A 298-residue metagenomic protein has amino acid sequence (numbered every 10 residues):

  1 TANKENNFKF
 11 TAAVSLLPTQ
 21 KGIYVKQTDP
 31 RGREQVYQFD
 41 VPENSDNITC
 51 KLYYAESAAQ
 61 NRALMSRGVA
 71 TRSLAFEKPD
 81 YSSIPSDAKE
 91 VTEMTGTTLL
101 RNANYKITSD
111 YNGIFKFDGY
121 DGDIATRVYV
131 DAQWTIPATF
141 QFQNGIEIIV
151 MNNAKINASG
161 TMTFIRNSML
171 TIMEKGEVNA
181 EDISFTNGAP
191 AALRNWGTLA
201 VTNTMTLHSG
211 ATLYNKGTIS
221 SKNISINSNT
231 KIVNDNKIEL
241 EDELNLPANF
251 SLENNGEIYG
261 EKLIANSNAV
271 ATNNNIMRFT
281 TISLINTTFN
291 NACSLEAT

Functional and structural regions predicted by a protein language model:
T1-A2, T298: Accessible peptide chain termini
A2-A58, S83: Non-catalytic extracellular/lumenal accessory regions of secreted precursors
F10-P18, I23-V25, L52, M65 (+5 more regions): Extended low-polarity, hydrophobic cluster-rich segments
A12, L52-F76, S86: Extended low-complexity, serine/threonine- and proline-enriched intrinsically disordered segments
S15, Y24-K26, T49, A70 (+3 more regions): N-terminal non-cleavable signal-anchor helices
K78-E93, T97, R101-N112, D118-T298: Extracellular beta-strand-rich, repetitive "passenger/adhesive" scaffolds that bind or process carbohydrates
